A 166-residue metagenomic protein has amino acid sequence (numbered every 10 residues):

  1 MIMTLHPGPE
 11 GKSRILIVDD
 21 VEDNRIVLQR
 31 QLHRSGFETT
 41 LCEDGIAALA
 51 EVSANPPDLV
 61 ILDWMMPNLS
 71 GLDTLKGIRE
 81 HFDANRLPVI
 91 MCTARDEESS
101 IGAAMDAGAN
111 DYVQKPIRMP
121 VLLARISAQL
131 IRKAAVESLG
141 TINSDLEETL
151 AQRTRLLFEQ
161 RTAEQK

Functional and structural regions predicted by a protein language model:
M1-L16: Non-catalytic signal-transmission and effector/linker regions of two-component phosphorelay proteins
I26-R34: Charged docking surfaces used in two-component/phosphorelay signaling
G36-E43, E51: Short hydrophobic/Thr-rich beta-strand motif most characteristic of the beta2 strand and flanking loop of CheY-like
E43-A47, S70-K76: Acidic catalytic/metal-coordinating carboxylates
N55-L62: Active-site beta3 strand of CheY-like receiver
M66, I78: Receiver (REC) domain active-site loop signature in two-component systems and cognate sites in sensor histidine kinases
